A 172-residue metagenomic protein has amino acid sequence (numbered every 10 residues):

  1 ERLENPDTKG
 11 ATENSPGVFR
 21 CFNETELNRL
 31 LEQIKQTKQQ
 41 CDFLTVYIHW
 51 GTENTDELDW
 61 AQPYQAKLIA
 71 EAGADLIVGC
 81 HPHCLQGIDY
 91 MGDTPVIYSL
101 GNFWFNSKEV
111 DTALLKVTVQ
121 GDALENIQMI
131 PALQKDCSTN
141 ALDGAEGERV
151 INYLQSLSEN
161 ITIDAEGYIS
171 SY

Functional and structural regions predicted by a protein language model:
E1-Y172: Acidic, metal/ion-coordinating pockets
